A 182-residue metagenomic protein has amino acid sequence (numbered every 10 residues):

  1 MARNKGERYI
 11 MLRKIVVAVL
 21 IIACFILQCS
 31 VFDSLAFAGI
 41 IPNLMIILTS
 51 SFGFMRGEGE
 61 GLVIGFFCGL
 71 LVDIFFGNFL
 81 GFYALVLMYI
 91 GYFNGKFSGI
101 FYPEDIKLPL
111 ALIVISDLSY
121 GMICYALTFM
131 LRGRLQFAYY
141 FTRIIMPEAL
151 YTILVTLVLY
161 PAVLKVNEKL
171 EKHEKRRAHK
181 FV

Functional and structural regions predicted by a protein language model:
M1-V182: Terminal, non-globular segments
